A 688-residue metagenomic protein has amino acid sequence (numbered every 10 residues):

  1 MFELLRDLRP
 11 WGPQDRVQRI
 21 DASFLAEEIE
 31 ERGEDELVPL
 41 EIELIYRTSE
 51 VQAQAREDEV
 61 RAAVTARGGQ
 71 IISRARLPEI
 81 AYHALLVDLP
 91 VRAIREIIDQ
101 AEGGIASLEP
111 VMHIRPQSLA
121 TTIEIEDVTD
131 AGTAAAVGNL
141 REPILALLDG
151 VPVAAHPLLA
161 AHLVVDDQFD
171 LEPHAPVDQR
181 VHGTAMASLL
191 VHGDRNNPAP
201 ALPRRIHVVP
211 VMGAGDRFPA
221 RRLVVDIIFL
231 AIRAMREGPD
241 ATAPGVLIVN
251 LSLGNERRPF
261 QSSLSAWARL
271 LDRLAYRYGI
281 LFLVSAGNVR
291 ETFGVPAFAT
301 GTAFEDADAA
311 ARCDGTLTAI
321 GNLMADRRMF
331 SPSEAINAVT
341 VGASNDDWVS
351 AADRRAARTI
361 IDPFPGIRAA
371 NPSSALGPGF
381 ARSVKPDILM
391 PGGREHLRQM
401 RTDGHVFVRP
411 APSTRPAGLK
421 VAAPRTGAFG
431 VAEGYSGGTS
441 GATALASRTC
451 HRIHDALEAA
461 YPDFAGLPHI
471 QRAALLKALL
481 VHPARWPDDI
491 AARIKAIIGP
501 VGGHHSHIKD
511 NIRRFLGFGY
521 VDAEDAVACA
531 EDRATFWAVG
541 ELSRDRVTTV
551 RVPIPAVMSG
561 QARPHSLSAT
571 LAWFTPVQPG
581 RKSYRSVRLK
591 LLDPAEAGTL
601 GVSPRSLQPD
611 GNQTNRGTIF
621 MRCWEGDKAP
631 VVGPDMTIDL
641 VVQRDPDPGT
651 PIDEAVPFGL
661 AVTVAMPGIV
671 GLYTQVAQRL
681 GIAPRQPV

Functional and structural regions predicted by a protein language model:
M1-V38, D58-A136: Autoinhibitory propeptides
P39-I45, V51-G68, P564-G617: Extended low-complexity, serine/threonine- and proline-enriched intrinsically disordered segments
A55, A75, R92, A214-A335 (+3 more regions): Substrate-binding/access-modulating region of protease and related hydrolase catalytic domains
T133-D167, E172-L223, P244, F260 (+7 more regions): Subtilisin-like serine protease catalytic core
G150-F169, S344-I361, A370-T443, A460: Catalytic-core environment of secreted peptidases
D170-T184, S285, A432-R448: Gly/Ser-rich catalytic serine loop of serine hydrolases
G287, I497-S586, K590: Secreted peptidase-domain scaffold signal
R585-G598, K628-V688: C-terminal edge strands of extracellular/lumenal beta-sandwich accessory domains
